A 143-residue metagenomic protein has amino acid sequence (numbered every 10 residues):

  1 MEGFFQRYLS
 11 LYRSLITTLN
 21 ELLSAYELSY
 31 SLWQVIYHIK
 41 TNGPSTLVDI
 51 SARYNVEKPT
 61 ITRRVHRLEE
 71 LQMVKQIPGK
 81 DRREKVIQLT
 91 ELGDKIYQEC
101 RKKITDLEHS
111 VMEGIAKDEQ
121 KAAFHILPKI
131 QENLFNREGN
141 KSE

Functional and structural regions predicted by a protein language model:
M1-Y26, M73, K95: N-terminal leader segment of winged-helix/HTH proteins
S14, T18, Q34-Y37, K95 (+2 more regions): Pre-recognition alpha-helix immediately N-terminal to the DNA-recognition helix within helix-turn-helix or winged-helix
W33, P59: Key DNA-contact positions within bacterial/archaeal DNA-binding proteins
N42-T46: Short capping segments at the starts of secondary-structure elements
S51: The alpha-helix within a helix-turn-helix
H66-H125: Charged, amphipathic alpha-helical coiled-coil/dimerization segments
D118-E143: C-terminal regulatory/oligomerization modules of transcriptional regulators
